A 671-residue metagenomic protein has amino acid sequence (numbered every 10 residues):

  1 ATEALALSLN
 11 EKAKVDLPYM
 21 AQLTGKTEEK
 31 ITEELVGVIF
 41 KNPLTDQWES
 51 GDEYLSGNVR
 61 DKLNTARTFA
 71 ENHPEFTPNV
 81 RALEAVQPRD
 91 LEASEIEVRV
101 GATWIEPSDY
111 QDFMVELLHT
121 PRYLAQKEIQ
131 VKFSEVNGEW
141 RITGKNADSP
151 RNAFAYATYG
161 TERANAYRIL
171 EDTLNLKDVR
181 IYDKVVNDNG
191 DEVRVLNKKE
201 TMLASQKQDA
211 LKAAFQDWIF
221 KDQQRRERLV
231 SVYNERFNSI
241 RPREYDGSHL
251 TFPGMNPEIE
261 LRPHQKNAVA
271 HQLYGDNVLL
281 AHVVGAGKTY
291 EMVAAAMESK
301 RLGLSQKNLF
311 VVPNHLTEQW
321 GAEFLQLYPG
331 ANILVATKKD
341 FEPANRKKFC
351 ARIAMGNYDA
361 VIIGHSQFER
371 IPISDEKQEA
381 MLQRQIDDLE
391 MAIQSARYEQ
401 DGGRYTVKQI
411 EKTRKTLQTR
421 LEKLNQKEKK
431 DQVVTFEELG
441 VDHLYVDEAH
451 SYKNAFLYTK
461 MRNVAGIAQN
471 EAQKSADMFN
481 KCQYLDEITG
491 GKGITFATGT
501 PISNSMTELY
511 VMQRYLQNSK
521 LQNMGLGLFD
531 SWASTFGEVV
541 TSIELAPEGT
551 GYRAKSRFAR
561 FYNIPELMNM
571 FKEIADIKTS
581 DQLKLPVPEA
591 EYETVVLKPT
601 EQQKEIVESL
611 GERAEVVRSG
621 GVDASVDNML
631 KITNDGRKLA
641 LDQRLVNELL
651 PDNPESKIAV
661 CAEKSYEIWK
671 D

Functional and structural regions predicted by a protein language model:
A1-S239, S305, P329, I353-V361 (+2 more regions): Charged, low-complexity intrinsically disordered regions
M20, Y233, Q265-A268, Q272 (+13 more regions): Generic structural signal for small/hydrophobic residues in well-ordered secondary structure, especially within
S239-A281: Conserved pre-motif I regulatory segment
G275-L280, Q306, D359, G491-G493: Pre-Walker A (Motif I) flank of P-loop NTPase domains
V284, E291-A322, Y328-N332, I488-K492: Conserved SF1/SF2 helicase motif Ia
L316-F341, K348, R352-M355, L516-K520: Conserved helix-turn-beta segment of the N-terminal RecA-like "Helicase ATP-binding" lobe in SF1/SF2 helicases
R346-I393, Y398, Y405, K412-H443 (+4 more regions): Inter-lobe coupling linker of SF2 helicases/translocases
